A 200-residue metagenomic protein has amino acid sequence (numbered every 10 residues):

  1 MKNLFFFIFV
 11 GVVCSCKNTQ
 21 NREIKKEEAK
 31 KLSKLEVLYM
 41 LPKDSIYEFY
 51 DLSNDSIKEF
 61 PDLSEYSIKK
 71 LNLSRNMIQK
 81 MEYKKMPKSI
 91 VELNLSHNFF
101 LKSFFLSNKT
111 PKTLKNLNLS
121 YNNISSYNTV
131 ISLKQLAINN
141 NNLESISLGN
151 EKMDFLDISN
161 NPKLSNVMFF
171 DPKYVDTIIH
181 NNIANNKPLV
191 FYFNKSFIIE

Functional and structural regions predicted by a protein language model:
L4-V12: Sec-dependent N-terminal signal peptides
C16-S64, I68, N72-R75, K85 (+3 more regions): The feature captures the LRR N-terminal capping module
L41, D62-E65, Y83-P87, S107-T110 (+3 more regions): Hydrophobic anchor residues at the C-terminal helix/turn of individual leucine-rich repeat
Y47, I68, I90, L101 (+6 more regions): Conserved hydrophobic position(s) of the canonical leucine-rich repeat
Y50, L71-L73, V91-L95, K115-L119 (+4 more regions): Conserved hydrophobic beta-strand positions in leucine-rich repeat
D55, N76, N98, N122 (+3 more regions): Consensus "Asn ladder" position of solenoid repeat domains
F60, M81, S103-F104, Y127 (+3 more regions): Canonical leucine-rich repeat
V91, H97, S103-F104, N108-S125 (+1 more regions): Surface-exposed, polar helix/loop patches in the mature regions of secreted/periplasmic/lumenal proteins that form
